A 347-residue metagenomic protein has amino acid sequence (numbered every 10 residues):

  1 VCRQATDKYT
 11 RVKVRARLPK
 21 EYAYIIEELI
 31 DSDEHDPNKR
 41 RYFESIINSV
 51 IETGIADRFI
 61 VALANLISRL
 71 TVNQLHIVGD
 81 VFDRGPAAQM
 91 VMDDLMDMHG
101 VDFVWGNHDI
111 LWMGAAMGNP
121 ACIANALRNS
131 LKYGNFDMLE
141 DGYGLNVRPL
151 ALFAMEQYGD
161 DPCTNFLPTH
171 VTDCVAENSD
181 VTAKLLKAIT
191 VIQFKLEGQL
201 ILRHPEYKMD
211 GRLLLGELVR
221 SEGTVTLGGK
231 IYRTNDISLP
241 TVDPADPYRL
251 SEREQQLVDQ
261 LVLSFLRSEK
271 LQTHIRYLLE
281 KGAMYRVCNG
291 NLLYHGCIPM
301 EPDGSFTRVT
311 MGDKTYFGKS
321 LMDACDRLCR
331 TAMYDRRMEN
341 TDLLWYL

Functional and structural regions predicted by a protein language model:
V1-L347: Feature recognizes metal-dependent phosphohydrolase scaffolds
